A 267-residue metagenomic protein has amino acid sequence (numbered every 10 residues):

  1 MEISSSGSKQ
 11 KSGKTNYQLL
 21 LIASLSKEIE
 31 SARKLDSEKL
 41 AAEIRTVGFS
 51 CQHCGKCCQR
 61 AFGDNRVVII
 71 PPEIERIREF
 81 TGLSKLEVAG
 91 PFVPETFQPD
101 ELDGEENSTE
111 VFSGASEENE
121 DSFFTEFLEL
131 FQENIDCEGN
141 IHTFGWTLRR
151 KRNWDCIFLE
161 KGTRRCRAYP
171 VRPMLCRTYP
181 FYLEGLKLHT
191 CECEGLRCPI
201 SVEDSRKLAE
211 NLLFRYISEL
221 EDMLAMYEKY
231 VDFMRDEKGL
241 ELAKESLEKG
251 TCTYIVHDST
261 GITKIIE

Functional and structural regions predicted by a protein language model:
M1-E267: Short loop/turn segments that flank or connect secondary-structure elements
